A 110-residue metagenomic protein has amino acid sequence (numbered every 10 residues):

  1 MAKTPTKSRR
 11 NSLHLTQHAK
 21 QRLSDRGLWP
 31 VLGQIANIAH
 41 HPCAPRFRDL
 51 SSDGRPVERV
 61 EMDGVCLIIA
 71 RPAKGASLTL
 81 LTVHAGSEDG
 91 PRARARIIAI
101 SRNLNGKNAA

Functional and structural regions predicted by a protein language model:
M1-A110: Ribonuclease/tRNase effector modules and their secretory precursors
